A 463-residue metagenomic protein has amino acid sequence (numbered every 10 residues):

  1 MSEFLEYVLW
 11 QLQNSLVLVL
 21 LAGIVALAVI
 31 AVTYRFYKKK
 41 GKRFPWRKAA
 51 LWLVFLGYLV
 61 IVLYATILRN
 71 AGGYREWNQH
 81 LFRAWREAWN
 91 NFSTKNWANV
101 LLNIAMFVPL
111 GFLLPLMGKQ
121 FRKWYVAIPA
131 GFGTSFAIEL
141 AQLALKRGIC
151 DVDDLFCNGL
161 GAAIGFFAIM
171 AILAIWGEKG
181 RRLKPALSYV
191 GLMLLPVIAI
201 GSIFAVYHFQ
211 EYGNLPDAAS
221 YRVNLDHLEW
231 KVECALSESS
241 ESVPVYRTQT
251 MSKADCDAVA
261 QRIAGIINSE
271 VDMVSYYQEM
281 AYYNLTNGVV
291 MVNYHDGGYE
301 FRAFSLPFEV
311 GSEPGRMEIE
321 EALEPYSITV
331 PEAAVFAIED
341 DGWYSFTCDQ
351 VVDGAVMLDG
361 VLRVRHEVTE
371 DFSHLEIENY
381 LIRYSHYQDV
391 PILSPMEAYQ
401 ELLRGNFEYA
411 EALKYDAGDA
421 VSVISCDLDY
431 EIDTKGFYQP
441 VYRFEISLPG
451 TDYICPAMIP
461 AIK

Functional and structural regions predicted by a protein language model:
M1-K146, F167-A258: Bulky hydrophobic segments
V25-A71, Y294-M357: A contiguous, well-structured "functional interface" segment within a domain
E76-W85, N293-H295, S394, M458-I462: Helix N-cap / beta->alpha transition motif
G148-C157: Non-cytosolic membrane-interface motifs at loop->transmembrane helix junctions
I203-Y326, V330-A334, Q350-G354, I382-H386 (+1 more regions): Preferential activation on post-signal-peptide N-terminal prodomains/segments of secreted or lumenal proteins
V290-P307, V356-Y380, R443, G450-K463: A short, surface-exposed beta-strand/turn
A322-M357, H374-D452: Segments that shape or occlude catalytic/ligand-binding pockets
